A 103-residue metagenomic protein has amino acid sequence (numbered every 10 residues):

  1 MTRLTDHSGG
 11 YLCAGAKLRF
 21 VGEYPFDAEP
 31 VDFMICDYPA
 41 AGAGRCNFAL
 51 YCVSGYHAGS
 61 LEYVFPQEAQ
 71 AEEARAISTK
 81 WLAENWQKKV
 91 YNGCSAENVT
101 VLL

Functional and structural regions predicted by a protein language model:
M1-A14: Mixed-charge, Lys/Arg-rich low-complexity intrinsically disordered regions
D6, F20, C52: Acidic surface patches and DE-rich sequence motifs
A16-E23: Tryptophan-anchored aromatic micro-motifs
Y24-Q67: Basic/aromatic-rich interaction segments and small domains that mediate binding to polyanionic partners
Y51-L103: Intrinsically disordered, low-complexity, charged/polar segments
